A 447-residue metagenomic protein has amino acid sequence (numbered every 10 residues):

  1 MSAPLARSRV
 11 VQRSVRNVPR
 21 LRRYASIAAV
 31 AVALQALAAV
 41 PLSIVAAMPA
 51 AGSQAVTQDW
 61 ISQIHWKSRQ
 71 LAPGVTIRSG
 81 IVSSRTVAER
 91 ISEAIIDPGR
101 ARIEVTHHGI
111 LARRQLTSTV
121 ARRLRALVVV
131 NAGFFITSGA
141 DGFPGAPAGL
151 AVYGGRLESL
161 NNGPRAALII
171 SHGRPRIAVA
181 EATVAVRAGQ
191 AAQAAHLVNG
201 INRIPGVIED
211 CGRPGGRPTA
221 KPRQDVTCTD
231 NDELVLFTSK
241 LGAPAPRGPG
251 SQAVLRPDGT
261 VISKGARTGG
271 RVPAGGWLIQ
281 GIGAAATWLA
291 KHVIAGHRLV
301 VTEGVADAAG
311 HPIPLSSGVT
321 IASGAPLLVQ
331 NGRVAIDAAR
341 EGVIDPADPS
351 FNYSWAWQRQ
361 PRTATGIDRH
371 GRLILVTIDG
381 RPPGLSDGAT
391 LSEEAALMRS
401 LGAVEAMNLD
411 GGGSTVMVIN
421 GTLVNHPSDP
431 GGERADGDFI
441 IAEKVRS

Functional and structural regions predicted by a protein language model:
S2-R7, V11, R22-A25, V32-Q35 (+1 more regions): Gly/Ser/Thr/Pro-rich low-complexity, intrinsically disordered segments
R16-L21: Short, Lys/Arg-rich cytosolic juxtamembrane segment immediately N-terminal
